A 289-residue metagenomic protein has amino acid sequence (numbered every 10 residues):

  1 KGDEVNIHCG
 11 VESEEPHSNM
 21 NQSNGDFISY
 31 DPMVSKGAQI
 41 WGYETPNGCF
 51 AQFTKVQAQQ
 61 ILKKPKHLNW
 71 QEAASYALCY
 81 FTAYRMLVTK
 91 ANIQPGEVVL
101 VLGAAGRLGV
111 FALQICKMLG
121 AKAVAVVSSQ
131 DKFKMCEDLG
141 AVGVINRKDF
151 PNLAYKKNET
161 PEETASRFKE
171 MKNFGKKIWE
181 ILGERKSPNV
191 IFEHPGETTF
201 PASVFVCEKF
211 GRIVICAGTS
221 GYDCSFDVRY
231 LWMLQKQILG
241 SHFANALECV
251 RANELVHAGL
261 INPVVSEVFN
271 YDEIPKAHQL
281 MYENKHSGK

Functional and structural regions predicted by a protein language model:
K1-L62: Glycine-rich phosphate/adenylate-binding loop and adjacent beta-alpha elements of nucleotide- or dinucleotide-binding
E4, G10-V11, C79, A104 (+1 more regions): Short, surface-exposed secondary-structure boundary micro-motifs
E44-F50, K66-T89, V101-A105, F111 (+1 more regions): A glycine-rich, Thr/Ser-enriched phosphate-binding loop motif common to dinucleotide/cofactor-binding enzymes
H67-N69, N92-V98, E184-K186: Short helix-loop-beta connector
Q94, C207-E208: Helix-to-beta-strand junctions that scaffold the AdoMet/dcAdoMet cofactor pocket in Class I SAM-dependent enzymes
V101, K117-T198: Adenosine-nucleotide cofactor-binding segment
P201-V204, A246-K289: C-terminal hydrophobic helical "lid"/dimerization subdomain of Rossmann-like NAD(P)H-dependent oxidoreductases
K209-C216, F226-V265: Rossmann-fold dehydrogenase core element
